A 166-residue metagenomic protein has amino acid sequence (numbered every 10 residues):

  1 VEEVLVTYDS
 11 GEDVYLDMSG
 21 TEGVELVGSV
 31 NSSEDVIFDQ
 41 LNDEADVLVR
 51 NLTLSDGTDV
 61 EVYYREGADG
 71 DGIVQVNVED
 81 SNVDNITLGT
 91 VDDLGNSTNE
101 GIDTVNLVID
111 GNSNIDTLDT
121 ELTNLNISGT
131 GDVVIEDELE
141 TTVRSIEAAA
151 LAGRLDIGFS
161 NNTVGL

Functional and structural regions predicted by a protein language model:
V1-L166: Solvent-exposed, low-complexity segments and loops of surface/extracellular structural proteins
